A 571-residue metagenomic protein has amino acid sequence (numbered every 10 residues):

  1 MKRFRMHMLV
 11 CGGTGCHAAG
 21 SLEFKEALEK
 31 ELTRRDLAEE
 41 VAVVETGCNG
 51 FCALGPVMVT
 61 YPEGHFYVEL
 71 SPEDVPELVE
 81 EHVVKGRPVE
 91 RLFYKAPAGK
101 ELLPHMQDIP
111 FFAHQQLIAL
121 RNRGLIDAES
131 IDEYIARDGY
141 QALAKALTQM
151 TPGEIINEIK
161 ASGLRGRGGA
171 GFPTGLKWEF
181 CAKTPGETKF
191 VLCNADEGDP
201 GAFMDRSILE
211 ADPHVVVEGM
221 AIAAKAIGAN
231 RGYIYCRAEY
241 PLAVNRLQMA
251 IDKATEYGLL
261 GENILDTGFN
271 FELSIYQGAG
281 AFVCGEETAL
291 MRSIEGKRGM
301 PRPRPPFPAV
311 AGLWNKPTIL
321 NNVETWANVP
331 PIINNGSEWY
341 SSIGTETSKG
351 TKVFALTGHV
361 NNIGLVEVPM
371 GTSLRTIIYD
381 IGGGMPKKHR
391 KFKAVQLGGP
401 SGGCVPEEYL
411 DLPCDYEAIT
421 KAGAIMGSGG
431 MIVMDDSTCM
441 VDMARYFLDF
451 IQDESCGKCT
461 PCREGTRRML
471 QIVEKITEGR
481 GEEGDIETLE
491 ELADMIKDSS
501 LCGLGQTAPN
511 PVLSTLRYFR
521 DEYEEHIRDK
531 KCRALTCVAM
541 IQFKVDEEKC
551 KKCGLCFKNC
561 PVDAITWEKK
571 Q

Functional and structural regions predicted by a protein language model:
M1-H7, S21-E45, P62-R91, A142-I159 (+10 more regions): Ferredoxin-type iron-sulfur electron-transfer modules in oxidoreductases and energy-metabolism complexes
V10, I126-Q141, V191-D205, P308-L313 (+2 more regions): Gly-rich Lys/Arg/Thr-decorated short loops/hinges at beta-loop-alpha junctions or inter-strand turns that position
C16, I159-C181, A223, G280-R292 (+3 more regions): Conserved phosphate/anionic-ligand binding catalytic regions in large, soluble enzymes, centered on
L32, G219-A221, M370-K387: Short amphipathic, charge-patterned alpha-helical segments
F93-A161, N315, N321-G336: Flexible inter-domain linker/hinge segments
Q115, V244-M370, G382-M385: Hydrophobic alpha-helical positions that pack around
A144-P185, Y340-S342, T347, A355-L356 (+3 more regions): Accessory "access/gating" subregions that flank catalytic or transport cores
D212-A226: Histidine-anchored nucleotide/phosphate-binding helix
